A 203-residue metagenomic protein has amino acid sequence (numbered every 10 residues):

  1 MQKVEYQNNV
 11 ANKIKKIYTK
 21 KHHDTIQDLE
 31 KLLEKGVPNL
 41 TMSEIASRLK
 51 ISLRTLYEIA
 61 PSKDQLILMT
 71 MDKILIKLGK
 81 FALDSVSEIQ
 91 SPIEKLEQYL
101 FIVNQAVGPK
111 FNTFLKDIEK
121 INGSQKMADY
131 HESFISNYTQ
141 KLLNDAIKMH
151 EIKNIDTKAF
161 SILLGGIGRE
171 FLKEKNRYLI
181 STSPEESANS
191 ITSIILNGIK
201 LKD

Functional and structural regions predicted by a protein language model:
M1-N12, N137-K148, K173, R177-D203: C-terminal peripheral helix-coil segments that are non-catalytic and often amphipathic
K13-D24: Short, Lys/Arg-enriched anionic-surface-contact patches
K20, D28, L32-Q65, M69: Helix-turn-helix
M42, M71-G79: Short, basic, alpha-helical segments at the C-terminal edge of helix-turn-helix-like DNA-binding modules
M69, A82-P109, F160-L164: Hydrophobic alpha-helical connector segments
I76, S124-M149, K158-I162, R169-K173: Amphipathic alpha-helical packing segments from all-alpha helical-bundle domains
I93-E94, Y130-H131, I147-G165, T182-E186 (+1 more regions): All-alpha amphipathic helical-bundle segments outside canonical DNA-binding/catalytic cores that form hydrophobic
N104-Y138: Short secondary-structure transition hinges
